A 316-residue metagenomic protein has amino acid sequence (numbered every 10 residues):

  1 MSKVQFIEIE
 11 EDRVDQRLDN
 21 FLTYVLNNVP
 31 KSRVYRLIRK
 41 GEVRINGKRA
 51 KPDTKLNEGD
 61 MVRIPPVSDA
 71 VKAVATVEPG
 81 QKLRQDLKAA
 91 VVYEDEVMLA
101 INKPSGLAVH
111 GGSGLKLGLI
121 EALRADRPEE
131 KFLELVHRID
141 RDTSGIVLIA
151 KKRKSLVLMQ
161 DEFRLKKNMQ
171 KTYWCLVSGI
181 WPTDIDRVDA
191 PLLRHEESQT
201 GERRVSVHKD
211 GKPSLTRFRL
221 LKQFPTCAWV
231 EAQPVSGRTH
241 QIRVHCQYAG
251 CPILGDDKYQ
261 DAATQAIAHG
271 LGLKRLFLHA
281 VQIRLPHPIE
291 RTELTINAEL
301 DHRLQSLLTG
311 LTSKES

Functional and structural regions predicted by a protein language model:
M1-R36, Q85-A89, K209-K212, P225 (+2 more regions): Pseudouridine synthases involved in rRNA/tRNA modification
M1-S198, L300-T312: RNA pseudouridine synthases
G47-R49, P225, V230-Q233: Short histidine-centered loop motifs in beta-beta connectors
K51-K55, E231, R275: Short, surface-exposed secondary-structure edge patches
V71-V74, S198-E202, P213-L215, A262-A268: Short Pro/Gly-enriched beta-strand edge/turn motifs at strand-loop
L158-M159, R187-P191, V230-A232, R243-V244 (+1 more regions): Beta-strand scaffold of nucleotide-dependent catalytic cores
F218: Long C-terminal interaction/binding lobes of large macromolecular proteins
L221-K222: Helix-hairpin-helix/helix-loop-helix acidic hairpins
